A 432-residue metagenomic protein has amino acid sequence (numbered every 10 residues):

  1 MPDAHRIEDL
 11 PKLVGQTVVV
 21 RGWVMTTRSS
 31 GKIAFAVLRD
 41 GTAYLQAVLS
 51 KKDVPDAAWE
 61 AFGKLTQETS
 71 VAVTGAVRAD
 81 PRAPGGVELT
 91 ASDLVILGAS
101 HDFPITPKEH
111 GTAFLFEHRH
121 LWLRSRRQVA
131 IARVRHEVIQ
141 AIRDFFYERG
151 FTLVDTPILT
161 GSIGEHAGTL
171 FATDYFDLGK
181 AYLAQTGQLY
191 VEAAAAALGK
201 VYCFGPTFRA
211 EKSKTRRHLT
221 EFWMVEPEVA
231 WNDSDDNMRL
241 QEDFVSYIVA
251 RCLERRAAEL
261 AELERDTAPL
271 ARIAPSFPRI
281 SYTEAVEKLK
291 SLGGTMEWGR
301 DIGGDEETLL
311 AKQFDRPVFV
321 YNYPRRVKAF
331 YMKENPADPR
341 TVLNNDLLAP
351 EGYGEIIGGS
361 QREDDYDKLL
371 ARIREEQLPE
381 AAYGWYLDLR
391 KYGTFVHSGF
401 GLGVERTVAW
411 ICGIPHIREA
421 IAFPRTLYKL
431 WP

Functional and structural regions predicted by a protein language model:
P2-A230, A409: Class II aminoacyl-tRNA synthetase-like tRNA-binding/catalytic domains
A57, A258-A261, E287, S291: Polar/charged alpha-helical tracts
G98, I248-C252, P415: Conserved NTP-handling cores and scaffolds of large molecular machines
A130-V134, A268-A274: Extended, non-catalytic structural segments that build the interaction scaffolds of large macromolecular assemblies
A132-H136, Q140, D235, R239-E242 (+2 more regions): Short amphipathic alpha-helical segments with heptad-repeat character
T169-Y247, R265, R272-P432: A translation/RNA-centric and nucleic-acid-associated enzymatic feature enriched in Class II aminoacyl-tRNA synthetases
Y247-A261: Flexible helix-coil linker/hinge segments at domain or subdomain boundaries
